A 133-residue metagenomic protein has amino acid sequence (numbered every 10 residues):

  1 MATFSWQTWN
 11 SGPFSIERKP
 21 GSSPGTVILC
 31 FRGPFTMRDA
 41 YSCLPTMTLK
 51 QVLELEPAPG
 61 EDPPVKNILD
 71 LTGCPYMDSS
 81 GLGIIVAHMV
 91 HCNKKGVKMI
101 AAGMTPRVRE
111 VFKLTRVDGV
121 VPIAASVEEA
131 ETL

Functional and structural regions predicted by a protein language model:
M1-A2: Terminal targeting and flexible regions in eukaryotic proteins, enriched in but not limited to LRR-containing proteins
S5-K50: STAS-typified acidic loop motif
E17, A102, A124: General small-molecule cofactor/ligand-binding pocket signal
P34-V121: Amphipathic alpha-helical interaction surfaces in cytosolic regulatory modules
P122-L133: A charged, well-structured terminal subsegment
